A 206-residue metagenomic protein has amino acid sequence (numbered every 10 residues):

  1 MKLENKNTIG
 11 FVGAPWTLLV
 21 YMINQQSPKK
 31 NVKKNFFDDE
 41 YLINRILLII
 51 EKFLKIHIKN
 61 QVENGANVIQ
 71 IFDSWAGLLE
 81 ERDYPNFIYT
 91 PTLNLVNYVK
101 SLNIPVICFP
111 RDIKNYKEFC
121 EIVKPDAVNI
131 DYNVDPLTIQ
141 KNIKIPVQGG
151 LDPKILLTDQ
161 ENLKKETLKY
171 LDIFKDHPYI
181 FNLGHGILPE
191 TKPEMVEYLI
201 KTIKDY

Functional and structural regions predicted by a protein language model:
M1-Y206: Active-site loop segments of alpha/beta catalytic cores
